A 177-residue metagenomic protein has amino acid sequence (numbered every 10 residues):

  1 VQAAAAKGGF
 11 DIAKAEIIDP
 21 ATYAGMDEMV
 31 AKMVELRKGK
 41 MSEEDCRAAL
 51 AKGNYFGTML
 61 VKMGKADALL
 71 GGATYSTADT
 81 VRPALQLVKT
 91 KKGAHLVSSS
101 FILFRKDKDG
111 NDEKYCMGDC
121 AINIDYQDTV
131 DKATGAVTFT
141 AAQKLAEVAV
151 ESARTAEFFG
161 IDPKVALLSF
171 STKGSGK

Functional and structural regions predicted by a protein language model:
V1-K177: Anion-binding alpha/beta catalytic cores of soluble intermediary-metabolism enzymes, centered on
